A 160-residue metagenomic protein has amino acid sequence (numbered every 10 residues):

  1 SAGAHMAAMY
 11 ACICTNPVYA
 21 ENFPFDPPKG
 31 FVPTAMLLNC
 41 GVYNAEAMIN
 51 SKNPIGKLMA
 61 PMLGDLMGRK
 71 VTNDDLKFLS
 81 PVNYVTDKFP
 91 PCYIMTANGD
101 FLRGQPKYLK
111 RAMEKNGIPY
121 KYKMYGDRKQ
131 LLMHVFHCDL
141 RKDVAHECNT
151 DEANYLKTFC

Functional and structural regions predicted by a protein language model:
S1-C160: Alpha/beta-hydrolase superfamily serine-hydrolase fold, recognizing
